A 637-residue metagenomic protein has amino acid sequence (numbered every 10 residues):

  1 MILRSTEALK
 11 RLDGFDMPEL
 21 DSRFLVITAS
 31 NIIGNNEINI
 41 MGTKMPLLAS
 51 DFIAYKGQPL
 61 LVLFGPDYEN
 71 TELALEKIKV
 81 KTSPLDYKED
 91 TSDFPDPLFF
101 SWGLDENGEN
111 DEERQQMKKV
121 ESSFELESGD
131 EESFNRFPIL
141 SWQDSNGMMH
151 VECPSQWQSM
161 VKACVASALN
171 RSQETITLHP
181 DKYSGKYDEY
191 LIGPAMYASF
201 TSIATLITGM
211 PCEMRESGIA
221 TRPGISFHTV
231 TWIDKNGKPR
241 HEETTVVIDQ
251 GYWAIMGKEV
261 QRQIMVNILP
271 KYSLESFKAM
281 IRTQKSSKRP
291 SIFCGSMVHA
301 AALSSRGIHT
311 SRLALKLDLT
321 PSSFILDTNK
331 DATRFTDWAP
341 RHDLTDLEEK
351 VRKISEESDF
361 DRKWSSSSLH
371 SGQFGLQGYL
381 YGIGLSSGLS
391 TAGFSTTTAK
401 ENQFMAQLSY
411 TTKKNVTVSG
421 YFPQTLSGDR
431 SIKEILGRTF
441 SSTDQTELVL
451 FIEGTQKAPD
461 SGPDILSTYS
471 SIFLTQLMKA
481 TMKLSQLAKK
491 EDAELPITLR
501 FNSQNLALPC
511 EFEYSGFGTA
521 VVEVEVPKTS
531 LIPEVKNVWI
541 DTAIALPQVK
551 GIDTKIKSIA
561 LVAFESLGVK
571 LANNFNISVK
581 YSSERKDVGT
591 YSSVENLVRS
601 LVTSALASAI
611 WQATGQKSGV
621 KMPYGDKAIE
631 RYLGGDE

Functional and structural regions predicted by a protein language model:
M1-E349, K353-S358, R362-E637: Cofactor-binding beta-sheet edge motifs in enzyme active sites
